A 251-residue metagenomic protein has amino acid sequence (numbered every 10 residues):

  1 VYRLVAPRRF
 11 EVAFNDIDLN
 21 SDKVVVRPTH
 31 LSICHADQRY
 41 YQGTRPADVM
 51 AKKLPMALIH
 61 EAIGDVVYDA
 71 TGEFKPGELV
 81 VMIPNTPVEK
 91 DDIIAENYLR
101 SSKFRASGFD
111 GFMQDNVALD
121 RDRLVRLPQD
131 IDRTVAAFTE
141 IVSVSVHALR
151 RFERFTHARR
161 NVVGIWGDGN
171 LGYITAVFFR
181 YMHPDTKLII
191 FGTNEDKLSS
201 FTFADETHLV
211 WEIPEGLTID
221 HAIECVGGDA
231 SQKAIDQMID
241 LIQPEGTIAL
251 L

Functional and structural regions predicted by a protein language model:
V5-A6, N20: Residue-level recognition of beta-strand termini and adjacent short loop/turns
D18-L31, R45-E89, R126-D130: Glycine-rich beta-strand-centered segment in the early N-terminal region that forms part of a ligand/cofactor-binding
A36-Q42: Cytochrome P450 core scaffold surrounding the K-helix E-X-X-R motif and the conserved "meander" helix-loop region
E61-I63, E78-L79, N116, D168 (+1 more regions): Residue-level marker of beta-strand positions
V80, V163, A222: Receiver (REC) domain switch-region micro-motif
P84-V162: NAD(P)H dinucleotide-binding glycine-rich loop of Rossmann-like/cofactor-binding domains, especially the beta1-alpha1
I131-E212: Mid-domain Rossmann-like dinucleotide-binding core that forms the NAD(H)/NADP(H) cofactor-binding site
R154-R159, M182-H183, L198, T202-L251: Glycine-rich cofactor phosphate-binding loops and adjacent beta1-alpha1 units of small-molecule cofactor enzyme domains
